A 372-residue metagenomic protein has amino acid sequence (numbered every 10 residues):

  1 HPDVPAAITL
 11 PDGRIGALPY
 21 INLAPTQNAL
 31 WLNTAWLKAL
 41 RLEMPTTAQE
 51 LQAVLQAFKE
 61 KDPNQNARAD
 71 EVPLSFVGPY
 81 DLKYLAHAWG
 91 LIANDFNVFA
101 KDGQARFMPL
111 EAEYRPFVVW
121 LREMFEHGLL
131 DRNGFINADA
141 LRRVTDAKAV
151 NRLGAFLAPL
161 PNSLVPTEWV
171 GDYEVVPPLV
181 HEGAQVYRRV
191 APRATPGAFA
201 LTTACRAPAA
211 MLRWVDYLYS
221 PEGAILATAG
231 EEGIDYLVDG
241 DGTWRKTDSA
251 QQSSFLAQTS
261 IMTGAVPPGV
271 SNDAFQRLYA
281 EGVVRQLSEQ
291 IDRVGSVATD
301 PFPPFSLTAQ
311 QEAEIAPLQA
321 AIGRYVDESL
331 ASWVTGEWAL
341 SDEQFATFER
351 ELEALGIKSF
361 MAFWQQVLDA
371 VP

Functional and structural regions predicted by a protein language model:
H1, A6, E43, N94-A112 (+3 more regions): Short, solvent-exposed loop/beta-turn-alpha elements that line the ligand-binding surface or hinge of extracytoplasmic
T9-D81, N97-D146, L201-A210, W214-Y217 (+2 more regions): Helix-loop-helix "hinge/cap" segment bordering the ligand-binding cleft or interdomain interface
A39-M44, Q104-M108, T308-A316, S332-W338: Second-shell loop/turn segments in exported
A147-P159: Alpha-to-beta junction loops
V165-V186: Ligand-binding "clamshell"
E182-A184, V190-T203: Membrane-embedded translocation segments of transport machinery
R213, Y217-T335, E343: Conserved small-residue motifs centered on glycine
S329-P372: Histidine-centered catalytic/metal-binding microenvironments
